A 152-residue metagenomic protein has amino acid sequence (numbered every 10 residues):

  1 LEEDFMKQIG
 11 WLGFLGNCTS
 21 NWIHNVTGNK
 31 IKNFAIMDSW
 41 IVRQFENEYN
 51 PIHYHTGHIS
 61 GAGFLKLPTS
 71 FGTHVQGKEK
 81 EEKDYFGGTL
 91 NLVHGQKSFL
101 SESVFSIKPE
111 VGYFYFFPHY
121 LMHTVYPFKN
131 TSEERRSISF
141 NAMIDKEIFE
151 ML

Functional and structural regions predicted by a protein language model:
L1-K30, W40, N47-N50, F86: Non-heme Fe(II)/2-oxoglutarate
W22-V26, P68, D145: Solvent-exposed amphipathic alpha-helical surface segments
K32-N33, N130-S132: A short beta-turn/loop motif at secondary-structure boundaries
M37-F116, Y126, E133-E134, I148-F149: Catalytic core of non-heme Fe(II) oxygenases with the double-stranded beta-helix
S139-L152: Double-stranded beta-helix
